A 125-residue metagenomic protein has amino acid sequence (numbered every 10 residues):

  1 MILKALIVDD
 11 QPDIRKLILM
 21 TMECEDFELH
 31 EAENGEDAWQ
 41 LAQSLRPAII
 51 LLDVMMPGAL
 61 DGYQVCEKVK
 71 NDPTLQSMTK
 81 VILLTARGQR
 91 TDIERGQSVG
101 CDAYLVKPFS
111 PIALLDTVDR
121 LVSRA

Functional and structural regions predicted by a protein language model:
K16-C24: Charged docking surfaces used in two-component/phosphorelay signaling
D26-N34, L41, L105: Short hydrophobic/Thr-rich beta-strand motif most characteristic of the beta2 strand and flanking loop of CheY-like
N34-D37, L60-E67: Acidic catalytic/metal-coordinating carboxylates
A42, L51, V65-K70, L75: Hydrophobic alpha-helical motif in two-component signaling modules
L45-L51, M56: Active-site beta3 strand of CheY-like receiver
L60, Q64, G88-A103, D116: Alpha4 helix (beta4-alpha4-beta5 surface) of REC/receiver domains from two-component response regulators
F109-V118: C-terminal output helix
